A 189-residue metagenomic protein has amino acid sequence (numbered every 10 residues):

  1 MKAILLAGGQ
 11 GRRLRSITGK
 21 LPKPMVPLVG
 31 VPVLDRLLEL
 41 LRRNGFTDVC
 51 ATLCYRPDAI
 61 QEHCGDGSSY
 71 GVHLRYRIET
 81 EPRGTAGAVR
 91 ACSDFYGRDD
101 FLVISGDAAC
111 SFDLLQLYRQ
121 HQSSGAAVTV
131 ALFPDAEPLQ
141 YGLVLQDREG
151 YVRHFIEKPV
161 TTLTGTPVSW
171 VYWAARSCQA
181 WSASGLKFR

Functional and structural regions predicted by a protein language model:
M1-Q61: N-terminal glycine-rich phosphate-binding loop and ensuing alpha1 helix
I17, H63-D66, K158, S184: Residue-level signal for well-ordered alpha-helical positions
T18-K20, G45, Y76, T162-T166: Short glycine-enriched loop/turn motifs at secondary-structure junctions
P27, Y76-I78, V130, H154-E157: Structural signal for conserved beta-strand scaffold positions within catalytic alpha/beta enzyme cores
Y55, I104, D147, Y172-W173: A conserved hydrophobic position in a structured secondary element of the catalytic/binding core that shapes
Q61-E62, G67-R148: Conserved beta-loop-beta/alpha segment of the NTase-like Rossmann-fold superfamily that binds/positions NTPs
D100-L102, A109, L115-Q122, F133-P138 (+1 more regions): Catalytic-core segments of class I nucleotidyltransferases/pyrophosphorylases that form NMP-activated intermediates
